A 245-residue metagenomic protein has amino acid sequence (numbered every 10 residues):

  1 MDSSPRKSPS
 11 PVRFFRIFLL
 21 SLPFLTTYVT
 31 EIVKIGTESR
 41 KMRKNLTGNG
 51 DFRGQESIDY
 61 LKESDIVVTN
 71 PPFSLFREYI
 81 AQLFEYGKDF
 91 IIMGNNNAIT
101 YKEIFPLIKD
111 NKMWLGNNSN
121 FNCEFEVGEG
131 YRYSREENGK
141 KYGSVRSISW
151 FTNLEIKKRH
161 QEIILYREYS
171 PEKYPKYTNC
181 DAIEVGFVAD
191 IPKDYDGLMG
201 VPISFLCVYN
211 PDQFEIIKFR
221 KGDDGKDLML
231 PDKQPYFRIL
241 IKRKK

Functional and structural regions predicted by a protein language model:
M1-V68, P72-K245: Class I S-adenosyl-L-methionine-dependent methyltransferase catalytic core
